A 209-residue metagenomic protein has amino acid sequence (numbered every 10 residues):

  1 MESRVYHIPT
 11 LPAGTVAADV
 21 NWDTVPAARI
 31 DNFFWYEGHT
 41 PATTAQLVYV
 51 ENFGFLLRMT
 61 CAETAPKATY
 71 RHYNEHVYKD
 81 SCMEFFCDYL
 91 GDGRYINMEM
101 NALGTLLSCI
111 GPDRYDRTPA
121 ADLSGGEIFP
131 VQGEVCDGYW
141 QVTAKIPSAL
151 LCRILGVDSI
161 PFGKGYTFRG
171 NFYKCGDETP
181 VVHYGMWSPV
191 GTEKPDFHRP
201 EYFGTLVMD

Functional and structural regions predicted by a protein language model:
M1-D209: Structural preference for beta-rich elements and adjacent junctions enriched in aromatics
